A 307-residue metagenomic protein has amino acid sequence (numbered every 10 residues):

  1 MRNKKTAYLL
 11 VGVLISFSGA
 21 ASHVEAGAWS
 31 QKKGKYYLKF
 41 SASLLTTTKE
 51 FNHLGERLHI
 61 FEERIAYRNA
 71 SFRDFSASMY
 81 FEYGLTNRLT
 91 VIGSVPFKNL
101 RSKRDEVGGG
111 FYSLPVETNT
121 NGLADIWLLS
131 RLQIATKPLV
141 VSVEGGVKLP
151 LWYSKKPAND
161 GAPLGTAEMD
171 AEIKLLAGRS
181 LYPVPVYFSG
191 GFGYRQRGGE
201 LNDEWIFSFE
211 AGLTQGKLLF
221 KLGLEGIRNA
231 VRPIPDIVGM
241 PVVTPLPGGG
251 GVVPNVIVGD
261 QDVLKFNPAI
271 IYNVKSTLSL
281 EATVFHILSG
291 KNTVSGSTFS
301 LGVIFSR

Functional and structural regions predicted by a protein language model:
A21-E62, R68, I227, I257: Outer-membrane beta-barrel biogenesis signature
F40, M79-Y83, G93, L128-L132 (+7 more regions): Residues on the lipid-exposed face of transmembrane beta-strands in outer-membrane beta-barrel proteins
A42-T48, V95-R101, V147-Y153, R179-L181 (+5 more regions): Transmembrane beta-strands of outer-membrane beta-barrel pores
E50-L58, K103-F111, E144, Y153-A162 (+4 more regions): Outer-membrane beta-barrel translocator domains and adjoining extracellular loop/strand segments of Gram-negative
R73-A77, V116-I126, G165-A171, D203-F207 (+3 more regions): Residues that define the transmembrane beta-barrel architecture of outer-membrane proteins
R88-G93, P138-V141, P183-F188, K217-L222 (+1 more regions): Repeated loop/turn-to-beta-strand initiation elements of outer-membrane beta-barrel proteins
S102-Q196, G249-G259: Outer-membrane pore/translocation modules
E210-R307: Outer membrane beta-barrel transmembrane domains
